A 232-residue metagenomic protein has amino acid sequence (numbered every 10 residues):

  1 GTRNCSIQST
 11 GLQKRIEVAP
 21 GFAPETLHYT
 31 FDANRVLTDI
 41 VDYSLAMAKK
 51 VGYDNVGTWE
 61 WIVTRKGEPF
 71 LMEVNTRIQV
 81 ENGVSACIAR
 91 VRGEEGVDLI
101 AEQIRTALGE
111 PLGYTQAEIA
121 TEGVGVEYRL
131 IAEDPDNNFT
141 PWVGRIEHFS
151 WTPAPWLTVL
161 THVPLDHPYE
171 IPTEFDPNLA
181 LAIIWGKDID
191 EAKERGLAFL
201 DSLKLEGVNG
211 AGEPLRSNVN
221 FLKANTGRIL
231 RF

Functional and structural regions predicted by a protein language model:
G1-F232: ATP-dependent carboxylate activation and anion-phosphoryl transfer catalytic cores that bind Mg-ATP to form
